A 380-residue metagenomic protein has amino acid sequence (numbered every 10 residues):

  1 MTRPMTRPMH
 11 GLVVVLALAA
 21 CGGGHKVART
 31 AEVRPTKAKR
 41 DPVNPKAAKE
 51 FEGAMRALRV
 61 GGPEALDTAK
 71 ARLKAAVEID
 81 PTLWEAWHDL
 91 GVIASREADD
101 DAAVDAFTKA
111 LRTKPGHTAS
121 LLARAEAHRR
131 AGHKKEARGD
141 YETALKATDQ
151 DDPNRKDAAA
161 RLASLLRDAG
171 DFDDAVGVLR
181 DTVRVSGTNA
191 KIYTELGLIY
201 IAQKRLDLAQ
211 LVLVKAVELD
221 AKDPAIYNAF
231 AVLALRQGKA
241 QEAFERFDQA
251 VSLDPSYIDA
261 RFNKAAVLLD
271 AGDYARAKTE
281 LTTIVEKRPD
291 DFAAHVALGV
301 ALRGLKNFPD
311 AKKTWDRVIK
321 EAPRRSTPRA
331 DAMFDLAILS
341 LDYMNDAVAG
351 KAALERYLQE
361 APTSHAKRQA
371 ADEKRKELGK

Functional and structural regions predicted by a protein language model:
G22-H25: Bacterial signal peptide processing site
R40, A47, W84-E85, T118-A119 (+7 more regions): Helix-start (N-cap) detector for alpha-helical repeat units in TPR-like alpha-solenoids, especially tetratricopeptide
P45-I79, R96, D157, S164 (+3 more regions): Alpha-helical segment of the N-proximal tetratricopeptide repeat
M55, V92, E126, S164 (+5 more regions): Residue-level recognition of tetratricopeptide repeat
L58, H88, S95, R129 (+8 more regions): Position-specific recognition of the canonical hydrophobic site in helix A of tetratricopeptide repeat
G62-R72, R96-K109, A131-T143, A169-D181 (+5 more regions): Structural signature of tandem alpha-helical TPR/SEL1-like repeats, specifically the intra-repeat loop/turn
I79, T113, A147-D151, V185 (+5 more regions): Structural marker of alpha-solenoid helical repeat scaffolds
D89, A123, D157-R161, E195 (+5 more regions): Canonical tetratricopeptide repeat
